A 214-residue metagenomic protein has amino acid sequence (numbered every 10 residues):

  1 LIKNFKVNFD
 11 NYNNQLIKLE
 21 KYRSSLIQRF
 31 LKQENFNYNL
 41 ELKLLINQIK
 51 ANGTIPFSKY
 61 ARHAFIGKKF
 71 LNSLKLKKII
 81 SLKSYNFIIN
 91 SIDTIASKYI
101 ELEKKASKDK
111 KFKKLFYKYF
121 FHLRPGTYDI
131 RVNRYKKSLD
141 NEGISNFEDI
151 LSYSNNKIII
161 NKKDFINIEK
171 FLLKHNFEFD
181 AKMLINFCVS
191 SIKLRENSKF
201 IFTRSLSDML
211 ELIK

Functional and structural regions predicted by a protein language model:
L1-K214: Contiguous hydrophobic, helix-prone segments at protein termini that mediate membrane targeting/anchoring
